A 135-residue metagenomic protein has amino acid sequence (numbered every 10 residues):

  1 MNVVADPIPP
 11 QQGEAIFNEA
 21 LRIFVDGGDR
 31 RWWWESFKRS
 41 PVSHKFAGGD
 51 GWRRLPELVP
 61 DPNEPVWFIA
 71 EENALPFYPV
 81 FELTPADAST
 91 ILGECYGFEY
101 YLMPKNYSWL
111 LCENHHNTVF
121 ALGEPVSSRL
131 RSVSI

Functional and structural regions predicted by a protein language model:
M1-I135: Structured alpha/beta or helical-core interaction and ligand-binding surfaces enriched in interleaved
